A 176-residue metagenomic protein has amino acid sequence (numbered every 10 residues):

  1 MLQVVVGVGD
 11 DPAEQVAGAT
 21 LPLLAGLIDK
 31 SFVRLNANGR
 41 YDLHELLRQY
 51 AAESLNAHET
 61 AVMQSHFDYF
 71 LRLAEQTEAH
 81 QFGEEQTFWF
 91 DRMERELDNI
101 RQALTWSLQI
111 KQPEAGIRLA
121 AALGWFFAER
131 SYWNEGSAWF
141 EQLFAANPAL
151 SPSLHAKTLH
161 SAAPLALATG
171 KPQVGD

Functional and structural regions predicted by a protein language model:
M1-D68, Q109, P113-A120, S137: C-terminal boundary/linker of central alpha/beta nucleotide-binding cores
Q3, A52, L71-E75, R101 (+1 more regions): Amphipathic, well-packed alpha-helical segments that form the structural scaffold of globular domains
A17-G18, S54-Q64, L73-R95, A149-H155: Intrinsically disordered, charged and Pro/Gly-enriched terminal/linker segments that flank large helical-solenoid
T20, E96, I100, G175: Aromatic/hydrophobic pocket-lining residues that form the small-molecule binding cavity in soluble enzyme cores
M63-G83, L104, A120-L123, F144: Short acidic-capped amphipathic helix/loop micro-motif used as an active-site/signal-coupling element
A74-E78, A128, L167: Specific register positions within alpha-helical solenoid repeats of the TPR/Sel1-like families, i.e., one
Q86-S161: Short, well-ordered secondary-structure microsegments that present a prominent hydrophobic/aromatic side chain
S131, A163-D176: Extended non-membrane alpha-helical scaffolds
